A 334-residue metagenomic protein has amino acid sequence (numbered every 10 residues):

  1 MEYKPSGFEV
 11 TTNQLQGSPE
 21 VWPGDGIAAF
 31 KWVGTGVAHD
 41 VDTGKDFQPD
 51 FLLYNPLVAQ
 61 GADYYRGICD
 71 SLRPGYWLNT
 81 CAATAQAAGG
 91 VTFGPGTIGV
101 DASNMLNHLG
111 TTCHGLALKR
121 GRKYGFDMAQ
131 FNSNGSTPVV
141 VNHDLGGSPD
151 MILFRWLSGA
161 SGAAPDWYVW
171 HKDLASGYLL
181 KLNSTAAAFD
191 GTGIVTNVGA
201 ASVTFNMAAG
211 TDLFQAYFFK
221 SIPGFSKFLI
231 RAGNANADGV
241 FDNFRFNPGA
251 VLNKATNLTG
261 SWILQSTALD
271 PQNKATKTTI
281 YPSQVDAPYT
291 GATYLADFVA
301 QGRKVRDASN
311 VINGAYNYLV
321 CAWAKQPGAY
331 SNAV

Functional and structural regions predicted by a protein language model:
E2-V334: Surface-exposed molecular-recognition determinants
